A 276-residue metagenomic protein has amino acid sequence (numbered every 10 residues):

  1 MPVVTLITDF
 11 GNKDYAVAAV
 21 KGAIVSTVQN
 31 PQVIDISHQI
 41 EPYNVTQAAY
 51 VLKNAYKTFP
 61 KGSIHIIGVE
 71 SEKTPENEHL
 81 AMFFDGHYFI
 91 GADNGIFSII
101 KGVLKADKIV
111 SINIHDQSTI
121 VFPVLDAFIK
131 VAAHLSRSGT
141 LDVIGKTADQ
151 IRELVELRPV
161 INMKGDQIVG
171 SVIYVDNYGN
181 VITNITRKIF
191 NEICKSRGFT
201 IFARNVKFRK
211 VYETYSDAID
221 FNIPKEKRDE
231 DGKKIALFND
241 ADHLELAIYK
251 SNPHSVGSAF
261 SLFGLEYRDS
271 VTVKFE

Functional and structural regions predicted by a protein language model:
M1-E76: N-terminal glycine-/serine-/threonine-rich phosphate-binding loop
P2-T5, P31-I34, S63-I66, H79-A81 (+8 more regions): Structural motif
V3, F263-E276: Short, basic/aromatic-enriched C-terminal tail that caps enzymatic domains
T8-F10, I36, G68-S71, D85 (+8 more regions): Fold-independent oxyanion-binding glycine-rich loops and adjacent beta-strand/coil segments at enzyme active sites
T27-N30, A55-F59, V103, H134-D142: Change "in soluble alpha/beta enzymes" to "in soluble alpha/beta proteins
T27-N30, N44-A48, P60-V69, K73-F128: Active-site histidine-anchored catalytic micro-motif
S118-K195: Anionic-ligand-binding alpha/beta catalytic cores of soluble enzymes and soluble regulatory domains that recognize
N184-L265: A conserved acidic, glycine/proline-rich C-terminal tail/linker
